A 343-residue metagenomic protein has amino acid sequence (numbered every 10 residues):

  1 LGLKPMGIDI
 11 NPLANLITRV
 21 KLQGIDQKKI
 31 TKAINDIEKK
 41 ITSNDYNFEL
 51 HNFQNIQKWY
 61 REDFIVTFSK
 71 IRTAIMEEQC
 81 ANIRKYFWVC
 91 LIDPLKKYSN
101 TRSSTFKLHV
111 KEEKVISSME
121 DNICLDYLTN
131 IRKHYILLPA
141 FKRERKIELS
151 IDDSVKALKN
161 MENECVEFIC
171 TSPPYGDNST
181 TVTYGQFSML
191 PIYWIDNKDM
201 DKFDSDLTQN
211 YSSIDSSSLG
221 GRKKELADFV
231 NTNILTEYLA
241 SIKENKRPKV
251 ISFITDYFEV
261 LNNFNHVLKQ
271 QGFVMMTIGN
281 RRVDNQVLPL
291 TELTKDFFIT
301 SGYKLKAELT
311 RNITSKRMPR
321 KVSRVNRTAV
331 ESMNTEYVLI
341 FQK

Functional and structural regions predicted by a protein language model:
L1-P12, T18, F87, N163-T183 (+2 more regions): Conserved proline-anchored active-site loop of SAM-dependent methyltransferases that bridges a beta-strand
L13-A74, E78, F187-E225: Conserved phosphoryl-transfer catalytic core
H51-E62, K246-T255, T277-I278, R282-E292: Acceptor-substrate binding/catalytic loop of class I
F68-T171, G176-G185: SAM-dependent nucleic-acid methyltransferase catalytic core
G176-N263: SAM-dependent methyltransferase catalytic-core segment centered on the flexible catalytic loop and adjoining short
K269, S301, R324-K343: Core SAM-dependent methyltransferase catalytic element
G272: Glycine-centered, small-residue-biased loops immediately flanking beta-strands in adenine/cofactor-binding cores
Y303-T314: Conserved S-adenosyl-L-methionine
